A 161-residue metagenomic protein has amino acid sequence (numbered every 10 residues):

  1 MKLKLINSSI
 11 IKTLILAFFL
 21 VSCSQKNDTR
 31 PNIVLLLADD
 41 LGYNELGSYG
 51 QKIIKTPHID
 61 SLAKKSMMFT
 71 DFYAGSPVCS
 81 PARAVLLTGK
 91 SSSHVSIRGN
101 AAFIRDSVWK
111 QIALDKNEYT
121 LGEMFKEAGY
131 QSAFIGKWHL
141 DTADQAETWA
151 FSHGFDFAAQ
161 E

Functional and structural regions predicted by a protein language model:
K2-S9, C23-E161: Formylglycine-dependent sulfatase
I15-S24: Hydrophobic h-region of N-terminal signal peptides that target proteins for export in Gram-negative bacteria
